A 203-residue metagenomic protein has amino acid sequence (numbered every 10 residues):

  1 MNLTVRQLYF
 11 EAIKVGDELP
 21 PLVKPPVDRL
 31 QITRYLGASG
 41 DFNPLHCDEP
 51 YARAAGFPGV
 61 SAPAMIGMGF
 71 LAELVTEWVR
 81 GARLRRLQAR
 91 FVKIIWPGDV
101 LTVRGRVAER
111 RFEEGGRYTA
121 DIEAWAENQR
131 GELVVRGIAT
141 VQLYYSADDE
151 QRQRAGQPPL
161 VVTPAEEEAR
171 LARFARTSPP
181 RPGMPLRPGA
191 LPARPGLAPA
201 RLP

Functional and structural regions predicted by a protein language model:
M1-L19, W96-L202: HotDog/MaoC-like acyl-thioester-processing domains
N2-N43: N-terminal structural module
V23, Q31, R83-L87, L101 (+1 more regions): A generic structural signal for short beta-strands and their flanking turns/coil linkers
R34-A38, A62, Q88, K93 (+3 more regions): General detector of folded, globular domains
A38-L45, E77-G81: Short hydrophobic alpha-helical module
Y51-A108: Hydrophobic beta-strand-centered segment that forms part of the acyl-chain substrate-binding groove
